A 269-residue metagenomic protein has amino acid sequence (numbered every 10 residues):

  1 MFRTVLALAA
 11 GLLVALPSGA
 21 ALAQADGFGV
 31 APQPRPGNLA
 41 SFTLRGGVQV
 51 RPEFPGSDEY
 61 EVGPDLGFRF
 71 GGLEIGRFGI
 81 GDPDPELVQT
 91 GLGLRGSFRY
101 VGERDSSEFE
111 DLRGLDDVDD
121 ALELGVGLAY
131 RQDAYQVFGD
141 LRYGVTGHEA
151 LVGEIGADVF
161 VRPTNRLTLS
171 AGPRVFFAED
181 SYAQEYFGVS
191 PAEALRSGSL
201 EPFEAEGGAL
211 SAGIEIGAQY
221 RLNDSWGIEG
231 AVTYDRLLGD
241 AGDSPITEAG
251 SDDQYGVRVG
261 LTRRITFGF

Functional and structural regions predicted by a protein language model:
A7-P17: Bacterial N-terminal signal peptides
L22-G76, F269: Short glycine/proline- and aromatic-enriched beta-strand/turn motifs that initiate or cap beta-hairpins
Q24, E86, A150-E154, D158-D252 (+1 more regions): Outer-membrane beta-barrel transmembrane domain signature
P36-L44, Y60-P64, G76, V88-L94 (+7 more regions): Outer-envelope beta-barrel architecture signal
G46-V50, L66-G72, D82-L87, V126-Y130 (+6 more regions): Residues on the lipid-exposed face of transmembrane beta-strands in outer-membrane beta-barrel proteins
V48-F54, G72-E74, F98-R104, Q132-A134 (+5 more regions): Transmembrane beta-strands of outer-membrane beta-barrel pores
R51-F54, E110-G114, D140-G144, S199-E204 (+1 more regions): Extracellular loop and loop/strand-boundary signature of outer-membrane beta-barrel proteins
E53-Y60, V118-D120, R142-V152, G208: Solvent-exposed loop/turn segments connecting transmembrane beta-strands in outer-membrane beta-barrel proteins
